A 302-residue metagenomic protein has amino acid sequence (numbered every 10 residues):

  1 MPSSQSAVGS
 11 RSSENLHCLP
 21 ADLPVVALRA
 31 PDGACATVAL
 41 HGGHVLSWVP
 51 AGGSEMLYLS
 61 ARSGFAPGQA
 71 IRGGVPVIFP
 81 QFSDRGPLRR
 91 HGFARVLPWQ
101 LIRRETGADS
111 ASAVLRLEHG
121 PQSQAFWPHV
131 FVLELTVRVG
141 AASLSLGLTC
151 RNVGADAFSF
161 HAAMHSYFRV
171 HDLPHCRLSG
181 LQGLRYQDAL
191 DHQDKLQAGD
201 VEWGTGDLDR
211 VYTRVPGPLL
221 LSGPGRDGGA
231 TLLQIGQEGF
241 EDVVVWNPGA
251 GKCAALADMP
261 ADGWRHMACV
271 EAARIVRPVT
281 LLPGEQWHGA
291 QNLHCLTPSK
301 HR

Functional and structural regions predicted by a protein language model:
M1-R72, P218, S222-F240, P283-H301: Beta-strand-rich N-terminal accessory domains
S10, A157-S159, Y167-V243: Active-site/ligand-binding surface loops and adjacent short beta/alpha elements that line catalytic pockets across
P20, R89-A141: Extended, loop-rich substrate-binding clefts of extracytoplasmic carbohydrate-active enzymes
S47-V49, D156-A162: Short, hydrophobic/aromatic beta-strand segments
P67, G223, G228-A268: Glycine-rich active-site loops that engage anionic ligands at enzyme catalytic sites
Q69-R95, S179-D188, P216: Beta-strand/loop-rich accessory regions of lumenal/periplasmic or secreted enzymes, predominantly carbohydrate-active
L133, L144-L146, W287: Hydrophobic core residues within well-ordered beta-strands of beta-rich domains
L148-G154, C295: Asparagine-centered strand-capping/turn motif at beta-strand->loop junctions
